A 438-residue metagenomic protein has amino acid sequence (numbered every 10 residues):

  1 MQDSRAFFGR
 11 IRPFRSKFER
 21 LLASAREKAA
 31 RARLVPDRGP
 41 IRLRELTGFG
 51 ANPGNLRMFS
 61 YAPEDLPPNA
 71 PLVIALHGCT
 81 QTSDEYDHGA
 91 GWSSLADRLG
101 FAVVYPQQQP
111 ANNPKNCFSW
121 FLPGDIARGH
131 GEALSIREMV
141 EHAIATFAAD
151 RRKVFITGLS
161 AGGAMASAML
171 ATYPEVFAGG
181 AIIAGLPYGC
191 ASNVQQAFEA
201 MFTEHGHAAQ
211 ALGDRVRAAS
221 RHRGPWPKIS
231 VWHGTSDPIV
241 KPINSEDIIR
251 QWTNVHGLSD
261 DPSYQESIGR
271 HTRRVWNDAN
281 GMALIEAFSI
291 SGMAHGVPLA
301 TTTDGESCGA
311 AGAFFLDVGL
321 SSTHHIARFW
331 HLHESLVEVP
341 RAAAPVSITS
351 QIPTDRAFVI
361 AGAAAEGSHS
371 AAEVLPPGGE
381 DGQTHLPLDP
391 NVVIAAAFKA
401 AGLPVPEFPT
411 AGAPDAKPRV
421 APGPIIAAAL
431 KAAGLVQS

Functional and structural regions predicted by a protein language model:
M1-L72, D84-A90, T157-A161, T203-Q210 (+4 more regions): A domain-start/cap signature at the N-terminus of enzymes
L66-P114, C190: Short substrate-entry loop that stabilizes the transition state in hydrolases
Q107-G131, N193-V194: Cap/lid segment of the alpha/beta-hydrolase catalytic domain
G124-F147, A168: Alpha/beta-hydrolase active-site loop
A148-S160: Alpha/beta-hydrolase fold nucleophile elbow
G163-E175, A181: Short glycine-enriched nucleophile-adjacent loop and the immediately C-terminal alpha-helix near the catalytic center
V176-A191: A conserved short beta-strand
Y188-P298, T323: The feature captures the conserved acid-bearing segment of alpha/beta-hydrolase catalytic domains
